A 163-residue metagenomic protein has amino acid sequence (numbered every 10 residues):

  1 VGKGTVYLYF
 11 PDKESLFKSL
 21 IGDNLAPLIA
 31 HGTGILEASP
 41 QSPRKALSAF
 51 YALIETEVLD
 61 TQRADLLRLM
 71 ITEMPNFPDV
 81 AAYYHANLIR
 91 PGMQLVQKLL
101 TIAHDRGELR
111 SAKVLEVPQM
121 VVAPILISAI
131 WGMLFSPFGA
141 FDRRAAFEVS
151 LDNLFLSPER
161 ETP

Functional and structural regions predicted by a protein language model:
V1-S15, S19-L20: Helix-turn-helix
K18-F50, T56-V58, Q62, L66: Amphipathic alpha-helical linker/stalk segments
N24, L28-G32, Q62, P78 (+3 more regions): Short amphipathic alpha-helical interaction/hinge segments
I29, L66-L69, A82-Y84, A112 (+2 more regions): Short, hydrophobic secondary-structure boundary micro-motifs
K45, V58-D65, L69-I71, D79-D105 (+1 more regions): Amphipathic alpha-helical packing segments from all-alpha helical-bundle domains
A52-L59, L67-P75, N153-P158: Helix-loop "lid/cap" segments that line or gate small-molecule binding pockets
L99, S150-E161: C-terminal alpha-helix
H104-L151, T162-P163: Hydrophobic/aromatic-rich alpha-helical bundle segments in the mid-to-C-terminal region
